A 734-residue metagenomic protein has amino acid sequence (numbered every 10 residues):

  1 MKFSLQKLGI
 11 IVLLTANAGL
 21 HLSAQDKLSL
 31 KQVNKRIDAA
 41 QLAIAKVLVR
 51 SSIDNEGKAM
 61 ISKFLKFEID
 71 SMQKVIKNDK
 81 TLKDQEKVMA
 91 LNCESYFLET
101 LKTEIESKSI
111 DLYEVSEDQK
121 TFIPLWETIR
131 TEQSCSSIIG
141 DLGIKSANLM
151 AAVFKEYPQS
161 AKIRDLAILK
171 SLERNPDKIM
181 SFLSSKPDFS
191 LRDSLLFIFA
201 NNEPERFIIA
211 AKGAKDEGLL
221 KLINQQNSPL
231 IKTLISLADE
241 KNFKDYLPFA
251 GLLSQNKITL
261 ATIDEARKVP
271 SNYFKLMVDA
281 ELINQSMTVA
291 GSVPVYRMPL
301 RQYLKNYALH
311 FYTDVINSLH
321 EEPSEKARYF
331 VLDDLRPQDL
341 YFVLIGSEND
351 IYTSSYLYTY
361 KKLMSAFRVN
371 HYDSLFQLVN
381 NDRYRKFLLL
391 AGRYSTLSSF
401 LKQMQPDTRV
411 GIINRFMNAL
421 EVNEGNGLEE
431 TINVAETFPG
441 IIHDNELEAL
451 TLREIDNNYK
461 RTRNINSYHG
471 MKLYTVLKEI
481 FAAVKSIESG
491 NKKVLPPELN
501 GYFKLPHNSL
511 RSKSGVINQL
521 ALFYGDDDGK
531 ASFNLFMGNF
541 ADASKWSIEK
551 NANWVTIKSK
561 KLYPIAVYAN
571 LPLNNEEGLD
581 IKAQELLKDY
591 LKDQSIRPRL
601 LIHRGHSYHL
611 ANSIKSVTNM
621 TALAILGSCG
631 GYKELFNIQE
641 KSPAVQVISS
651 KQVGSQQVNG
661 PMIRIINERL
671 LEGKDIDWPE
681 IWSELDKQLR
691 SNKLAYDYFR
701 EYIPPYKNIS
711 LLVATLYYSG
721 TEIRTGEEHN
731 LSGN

Functional and structural regions predicted by a protein language model:
M1-K27: Bacterial Sec-dependent N-terminal signal peptides
L28-T396: Long, solvent-exposed N-terminal ectodomains/accessory regions that are displayed to the extracellular/lumenal milieu
V47, E56, A521, D528-L591: Functional beta-strand-loop-alpha-helix junction segments that form "active/interaction loops" within catalytic
F376, N380-S544, I548, N553-W554: Non-catalytic propeptide/linker segments at domain boundaries
F503-P506, K550-V555, L586-Y590, H609-N612 (+1 more regions): Alpha-helical scaffolding within the catalytic cores of extracellular/periplasmic polymer-degrading hydrolases
W546-I557, G627-C629, I648-Q657, W678-D686: A generic structural motif
L591-I676: Catalytic cores of nucleophile-dependent amide-cleaving enzymes
W678-N734: Caspase-like cysteine protease fold
